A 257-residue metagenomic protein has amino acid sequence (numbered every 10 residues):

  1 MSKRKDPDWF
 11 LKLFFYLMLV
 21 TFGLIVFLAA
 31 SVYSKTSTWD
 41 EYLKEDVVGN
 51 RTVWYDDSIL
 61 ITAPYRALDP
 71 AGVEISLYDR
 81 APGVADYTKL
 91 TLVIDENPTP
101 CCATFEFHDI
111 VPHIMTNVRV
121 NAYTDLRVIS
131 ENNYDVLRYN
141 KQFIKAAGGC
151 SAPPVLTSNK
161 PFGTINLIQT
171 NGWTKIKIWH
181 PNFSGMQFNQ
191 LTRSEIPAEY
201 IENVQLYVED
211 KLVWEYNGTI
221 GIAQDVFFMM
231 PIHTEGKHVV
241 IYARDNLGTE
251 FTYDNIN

Functional and structural regions predicted by a protein language model:
K44-P70, T157-P161: N-terminal edge beta-strand
P70, N121-D125, G236-H238: Extracellular Ig-like/FN3 beta-sandwich strand-entry sites
D79-R80, W179-I196: Short amphipathic, basic-aromatic surface patches that mediate peripheral association with negatively charged
H108-I114, G221-M229: Aromatic sugar-binding surface patches on proteins that engage polysaccharides or sugar-phosphate polymers
P112-N117, R127: Ligand-binding face of N-terminal immunoglobulin V-set domains in extracellular IgSF glycoproteins
R138-I144, T249-N257: Edge beta-strands of extracellular beta-sandwich domains
A146-Q169: Low-complexity, Pro/Ser/Thr- and charge-rich linker/hinge segments at domain boundaries
